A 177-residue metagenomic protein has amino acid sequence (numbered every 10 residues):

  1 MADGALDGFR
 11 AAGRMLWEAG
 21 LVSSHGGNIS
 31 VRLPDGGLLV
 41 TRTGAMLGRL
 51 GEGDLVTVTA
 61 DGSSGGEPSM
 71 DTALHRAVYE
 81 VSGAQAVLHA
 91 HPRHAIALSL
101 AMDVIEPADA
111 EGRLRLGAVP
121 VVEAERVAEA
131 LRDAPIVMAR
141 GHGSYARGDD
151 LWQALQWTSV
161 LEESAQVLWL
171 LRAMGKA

Functional and structural regions predicted by a protein language model:
M1-A177: Glycine-rich flexible loops
